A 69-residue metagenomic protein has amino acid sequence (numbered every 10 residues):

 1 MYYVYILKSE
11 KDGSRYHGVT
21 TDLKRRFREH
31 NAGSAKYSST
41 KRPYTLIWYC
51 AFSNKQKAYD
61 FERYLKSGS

Functional and structural regions predicted by a protein language model:
M1-S67: GIY-YIG nuclease catalytic motif and its immediate N-terminal context
